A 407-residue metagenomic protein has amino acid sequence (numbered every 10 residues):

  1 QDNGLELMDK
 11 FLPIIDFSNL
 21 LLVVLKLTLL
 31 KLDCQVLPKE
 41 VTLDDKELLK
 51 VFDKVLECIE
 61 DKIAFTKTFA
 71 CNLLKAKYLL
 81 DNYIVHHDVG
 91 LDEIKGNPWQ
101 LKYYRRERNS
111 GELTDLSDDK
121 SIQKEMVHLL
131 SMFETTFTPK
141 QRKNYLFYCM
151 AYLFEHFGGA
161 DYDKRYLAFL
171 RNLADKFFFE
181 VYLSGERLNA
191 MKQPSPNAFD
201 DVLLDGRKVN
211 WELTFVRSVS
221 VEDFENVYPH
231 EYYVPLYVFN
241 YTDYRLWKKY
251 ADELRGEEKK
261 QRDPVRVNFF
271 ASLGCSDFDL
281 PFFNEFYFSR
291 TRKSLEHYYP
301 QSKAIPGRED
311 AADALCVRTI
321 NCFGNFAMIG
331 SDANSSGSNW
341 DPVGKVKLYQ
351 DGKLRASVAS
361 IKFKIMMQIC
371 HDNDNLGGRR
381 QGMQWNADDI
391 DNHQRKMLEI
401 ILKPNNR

Functional and structural regions predicted by a protein language model:
Q1-R407: Covalent nucleotidyltransferase
